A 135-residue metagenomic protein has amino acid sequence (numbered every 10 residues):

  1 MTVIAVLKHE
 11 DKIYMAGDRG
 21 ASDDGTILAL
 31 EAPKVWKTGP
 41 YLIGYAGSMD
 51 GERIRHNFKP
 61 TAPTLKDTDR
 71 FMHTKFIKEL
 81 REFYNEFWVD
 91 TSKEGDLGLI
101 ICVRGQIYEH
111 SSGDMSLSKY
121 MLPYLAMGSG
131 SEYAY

Functional and structural regions predicted by a protein language model:
M1-G95, S118-Y135: Conserved short S/T/G-enriched processing/targeting/catalytic segments and their helical context
D18, R104, S112-G113, S129: Short, loop-centered acidic/histidine patches that primarily coordinate divalent metals
W88-S111: Conserved phosphate-donor
Y108-L122: Glycine/charged-rich beta-loop-alpha catalytic/anionic-binding loops adjacent to active sites
